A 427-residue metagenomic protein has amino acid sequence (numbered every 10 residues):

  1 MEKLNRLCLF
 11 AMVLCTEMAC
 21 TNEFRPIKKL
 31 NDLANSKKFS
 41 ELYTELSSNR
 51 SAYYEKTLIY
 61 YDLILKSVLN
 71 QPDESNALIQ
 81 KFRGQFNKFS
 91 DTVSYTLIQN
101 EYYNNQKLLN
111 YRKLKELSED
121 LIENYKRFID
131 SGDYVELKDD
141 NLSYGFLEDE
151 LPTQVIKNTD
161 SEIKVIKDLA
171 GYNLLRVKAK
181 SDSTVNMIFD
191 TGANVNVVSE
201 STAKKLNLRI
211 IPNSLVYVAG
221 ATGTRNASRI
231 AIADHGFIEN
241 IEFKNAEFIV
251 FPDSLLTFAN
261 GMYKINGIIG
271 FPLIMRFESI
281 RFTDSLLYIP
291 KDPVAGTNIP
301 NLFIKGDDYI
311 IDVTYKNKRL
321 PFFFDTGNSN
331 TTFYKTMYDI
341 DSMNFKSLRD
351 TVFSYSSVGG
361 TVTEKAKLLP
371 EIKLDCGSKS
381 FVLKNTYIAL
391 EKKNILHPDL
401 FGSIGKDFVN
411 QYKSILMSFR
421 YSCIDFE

Functional and structural regions predicted by a protein language model:
M1-L30: Bacterial Sec-dependent N-terminal signal peptides
C20-E427: Pepsin/retropepsin-fold aspartyl endopeptidases
